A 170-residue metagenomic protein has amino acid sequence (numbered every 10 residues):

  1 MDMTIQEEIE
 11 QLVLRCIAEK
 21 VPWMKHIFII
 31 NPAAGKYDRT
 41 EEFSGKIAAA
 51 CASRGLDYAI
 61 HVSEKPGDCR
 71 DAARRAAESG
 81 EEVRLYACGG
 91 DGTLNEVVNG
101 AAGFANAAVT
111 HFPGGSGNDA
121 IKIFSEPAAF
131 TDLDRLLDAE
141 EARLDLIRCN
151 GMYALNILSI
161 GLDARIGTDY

Functional and structural regions predicted by a protein language model:
T4-L85, N99: ATP/NTP phosphate-donor binding region
P32, C88-G90, G114: Glycine-rich beta-strand-to-loop/alpha-helix junction loops that act as flexible
D38-R39, E96-V98, I121-I123, R165: Short glycine-/acidic-enriched loop or helix-start segments at secondary-structure transitions that form or flank
S53-R54, S63, G103-Y170: Catalytic core of DAGKc-family lipid kinases
G67-D68, G92, G161: Short alpha-helical
V83-C88, G92-T93: A glycine-rich beta-strand to alpha-helix segment that forms a phosphate/ribose-binding loop at ligand/cofactor sites
T93-F104: Short Gly/Thr/Asp-enriched flexible loops that form oxyanion-binding sites at enzyme active sites
